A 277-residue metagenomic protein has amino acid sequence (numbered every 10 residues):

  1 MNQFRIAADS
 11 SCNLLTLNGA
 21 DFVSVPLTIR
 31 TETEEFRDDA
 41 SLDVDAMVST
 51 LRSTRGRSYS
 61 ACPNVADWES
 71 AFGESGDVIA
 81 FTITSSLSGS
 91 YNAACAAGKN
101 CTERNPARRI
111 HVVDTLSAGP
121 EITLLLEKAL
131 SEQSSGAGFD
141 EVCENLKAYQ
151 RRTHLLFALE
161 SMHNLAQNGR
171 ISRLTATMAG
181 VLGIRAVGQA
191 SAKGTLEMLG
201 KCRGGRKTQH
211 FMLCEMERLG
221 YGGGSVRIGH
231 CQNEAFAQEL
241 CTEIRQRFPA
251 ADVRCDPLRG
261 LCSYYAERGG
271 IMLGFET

Functional and structural regions predicted by a protein language model:
N2-Q3, S11-I29, T33-E34, L87-S90 (+4 more regions): Mixed-charge interfacial surface used for oligomerization/domain docking and macromolecular partner engagement
F4-C62, D67: N-terminal glycine-rich anion-binding loop in soluble enzyme alpha/beta folds
A7, I79-A80, R227: Structural motif
T54, E74-S75, F81, R152 (+1 more regions): Structured helix-beta-strand junction loops
P63-G98, T102-R104: Active-site cofactor/cluster-binding pocket
T82, H111-V112: A glycine-rich beta-strand to alpha-helix segment that forms a phosphate/ribose-binding loop at ligand/cofactor sites
N105-H111: Ligand-binding "clamshell"
